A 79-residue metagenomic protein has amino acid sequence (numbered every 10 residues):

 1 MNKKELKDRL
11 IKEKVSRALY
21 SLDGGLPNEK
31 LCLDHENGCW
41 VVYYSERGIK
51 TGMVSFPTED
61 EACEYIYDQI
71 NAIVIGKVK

Functional and structural regions predicted by a protein language model:
M1-E5, P27, L33, V41 (+1 more regions): Structured catalytic/translocation cores of nucleotide/phosphate-coupled proteins
M1-G25: Negatively charged, low-complexity tracts enriched in Asp/Glu with abundant Ser/Thr
A18, V41-V42, C63-Y65: Intrinsically disordered, low-complexity segments enriched in small/polar residues
Y20, A72-K79: Intrinsically disordered, low-complexity charged/polar segments
G24-T51, Q69: Short aromatic-glycine-(Arg/Gly/Cys) micro-motifs in beta-strand/loop hairpins
G52-F56: A short, polar/proline- and glycine-enriched secondary-structure boundary/capping micro-motif
P57-I73: A short, charged, amphipathic alpha-helix used as a generic interaction element across diverse proteins
